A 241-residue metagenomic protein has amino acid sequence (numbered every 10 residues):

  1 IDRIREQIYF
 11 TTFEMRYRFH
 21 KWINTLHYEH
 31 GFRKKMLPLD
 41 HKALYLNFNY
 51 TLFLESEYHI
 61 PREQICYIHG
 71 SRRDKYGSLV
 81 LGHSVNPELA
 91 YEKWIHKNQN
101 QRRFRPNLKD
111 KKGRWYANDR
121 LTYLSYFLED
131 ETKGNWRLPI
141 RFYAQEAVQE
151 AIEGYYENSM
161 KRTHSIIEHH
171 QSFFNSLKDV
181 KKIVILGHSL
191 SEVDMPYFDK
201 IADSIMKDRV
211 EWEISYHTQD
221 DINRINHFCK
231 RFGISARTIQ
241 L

Functional and structural regions predicted by a protein language model:
I1-S78, E168-L186, S191-S204, S215: Active-site periphery "cap/insert" segments of enzyme catalytic domains
I8, H59, G77, Q99 (+4 more regions): Short, flexible coil/linker elements and helix-boundary hinge sites characteristic of intrinsically disordered
K21, T25, I68, L89-K97 (+6 more regions): Polar/charged alpha-helical tracts
L46-N49, K112-Y197, E211-H217: Glycine-rich anion-binding loop/nest that anchors nucleotide
E63, R209-V210: Short glycine-/polar-rich loops that comprise or flank the Walker A/P-loop and associated switch/sensor motifs
R72-Y76, K93-N98, E211-E213, Q240-L241: Short, surface-exposed, polar/charged, turn-prone segments marking secondary-structure boundaries
G77-R114: Compact, glycine/acidic-enriched structural inserts
F173-S176, E192-S204, V210-L241: C-terminal regions of proteins
